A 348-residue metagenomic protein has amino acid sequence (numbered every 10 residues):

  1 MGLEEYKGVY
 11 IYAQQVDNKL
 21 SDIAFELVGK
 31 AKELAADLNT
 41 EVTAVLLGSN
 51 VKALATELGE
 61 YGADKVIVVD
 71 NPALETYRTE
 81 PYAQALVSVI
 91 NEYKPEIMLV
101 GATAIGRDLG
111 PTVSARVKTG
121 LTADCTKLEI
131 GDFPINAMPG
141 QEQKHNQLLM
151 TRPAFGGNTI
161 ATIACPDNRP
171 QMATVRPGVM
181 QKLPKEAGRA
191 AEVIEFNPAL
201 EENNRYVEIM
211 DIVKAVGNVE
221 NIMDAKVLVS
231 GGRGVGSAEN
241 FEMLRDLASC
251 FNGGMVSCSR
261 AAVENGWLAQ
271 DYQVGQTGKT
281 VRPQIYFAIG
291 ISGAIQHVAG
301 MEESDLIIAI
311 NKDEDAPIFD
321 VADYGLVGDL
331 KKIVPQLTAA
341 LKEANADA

Functional and structural regions predicted by a protein language model:
M1-A348: N-terminal glycine-rich FAD/FM-binding segment characteristic of electron-transfer flavoproteins
